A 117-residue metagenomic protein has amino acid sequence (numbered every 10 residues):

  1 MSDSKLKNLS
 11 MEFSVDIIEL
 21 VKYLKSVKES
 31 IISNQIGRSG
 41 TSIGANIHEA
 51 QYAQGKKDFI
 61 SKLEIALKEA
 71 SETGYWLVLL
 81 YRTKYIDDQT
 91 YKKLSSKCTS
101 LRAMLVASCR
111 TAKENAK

Functional and structural regions predicted by a protein language model:
M1-E49, A53-K117: Short, C-terminally biased terminal segments at protein or domain edges
